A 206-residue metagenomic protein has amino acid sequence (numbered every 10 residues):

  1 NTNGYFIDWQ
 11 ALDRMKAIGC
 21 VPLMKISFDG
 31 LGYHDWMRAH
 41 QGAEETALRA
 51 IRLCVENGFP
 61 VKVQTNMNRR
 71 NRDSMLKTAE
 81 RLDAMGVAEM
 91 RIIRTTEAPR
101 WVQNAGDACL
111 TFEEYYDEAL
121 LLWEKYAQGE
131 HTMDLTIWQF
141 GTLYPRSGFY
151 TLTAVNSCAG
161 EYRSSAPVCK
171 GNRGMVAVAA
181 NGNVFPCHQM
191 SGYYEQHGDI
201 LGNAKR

Functional and structural regions predicted by a protein language model:
N1-L110: Radical SAM/AdoMet-radical enzyme domain recognition
F6, W36, P167-V168, Q189 (+1 more regions): Residue-level preference for alpha-helix termini and adjacent loops
Y33, S165, Q196: Glycine-rich, flexible loop/turn motifs
I51, A79, W123, G174 (+1 more regions): Short glycine-/small-residue-rich flexible loop motifs, especially phosphate/cofactor-binding loops
E113-N156, N183-R206: C-terminal accessory region of radical SAM enzymes
L152-V168: Short, basic/aromatic recognition patches
C169-R173: Short, small/polar residue-rich loop motifs at catalytic or cofactor-binding pockets
V178-A179: Short, acidic, Ser/Thr-enriched surface-loop or helix-capping motifs
